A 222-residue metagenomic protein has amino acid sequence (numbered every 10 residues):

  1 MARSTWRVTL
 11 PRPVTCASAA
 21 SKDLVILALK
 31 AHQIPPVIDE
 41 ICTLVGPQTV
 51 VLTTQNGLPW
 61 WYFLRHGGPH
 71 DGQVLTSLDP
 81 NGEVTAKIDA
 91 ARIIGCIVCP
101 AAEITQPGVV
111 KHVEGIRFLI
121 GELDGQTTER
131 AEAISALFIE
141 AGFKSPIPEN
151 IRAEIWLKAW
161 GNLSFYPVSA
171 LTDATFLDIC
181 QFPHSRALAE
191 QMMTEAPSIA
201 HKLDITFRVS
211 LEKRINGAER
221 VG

Functional and structural regions predicted by a protein language model:
M1-R3: NAD(P)-binding Rossmann-fold cofactor-contacting core
W6-T105: Rossmann-like NAD(P)(H) cofactor-binding subdomain of soluble oxidoreductases
L44, T85-K158, L163-R208: Internal alpha-helical scaffold of NAD(P)-dependent oxidoreductase catalytic cores
P59, P69-H70, K111, F182 (+2 more regions): Residue-level signal for alpha-helical context at structural boundaries
A200-G222: C-terminal active-site/capping subdomain that shapes the small-molecule cofactor and substrate pocket of enzyme
